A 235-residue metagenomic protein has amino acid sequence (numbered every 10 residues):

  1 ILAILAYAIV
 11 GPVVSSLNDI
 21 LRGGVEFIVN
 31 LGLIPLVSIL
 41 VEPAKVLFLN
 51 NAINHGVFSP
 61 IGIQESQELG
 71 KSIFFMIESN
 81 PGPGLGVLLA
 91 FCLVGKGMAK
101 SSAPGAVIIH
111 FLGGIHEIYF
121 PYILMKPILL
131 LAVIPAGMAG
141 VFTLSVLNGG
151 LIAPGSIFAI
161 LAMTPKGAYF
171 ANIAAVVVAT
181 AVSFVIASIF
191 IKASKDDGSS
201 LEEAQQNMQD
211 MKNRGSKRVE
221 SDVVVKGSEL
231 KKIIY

Functional and structural regions predicted by a protein language model:
I1-G215, E220, G227-Y235: Pore-lining transmembrane helices
